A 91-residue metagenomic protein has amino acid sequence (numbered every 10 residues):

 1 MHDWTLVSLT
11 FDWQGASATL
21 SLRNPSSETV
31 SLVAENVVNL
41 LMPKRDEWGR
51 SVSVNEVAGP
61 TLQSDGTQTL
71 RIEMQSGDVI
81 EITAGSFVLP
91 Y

Functional and structural regions predicted by a protein language model:
M1-Y91: Surface-exposed, interaction-prone regions used to assemble/regulate multi-protein complexes
